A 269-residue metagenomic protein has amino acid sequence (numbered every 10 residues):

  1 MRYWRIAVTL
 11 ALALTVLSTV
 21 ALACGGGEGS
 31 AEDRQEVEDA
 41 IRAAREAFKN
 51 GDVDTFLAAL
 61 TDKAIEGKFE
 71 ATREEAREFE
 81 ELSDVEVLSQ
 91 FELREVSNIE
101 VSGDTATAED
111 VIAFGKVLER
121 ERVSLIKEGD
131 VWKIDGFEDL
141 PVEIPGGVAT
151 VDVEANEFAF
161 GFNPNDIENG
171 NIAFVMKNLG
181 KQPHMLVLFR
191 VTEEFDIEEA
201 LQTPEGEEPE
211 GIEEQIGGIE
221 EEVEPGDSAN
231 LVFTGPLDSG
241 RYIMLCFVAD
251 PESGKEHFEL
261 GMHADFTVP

Functional and structural regions predicted by a protein language model:
M1-A11: Bacterial N-terminal signal peptides that target proteins for export
L10-T19: Bacterial N-terminal signal peptides
S18-E46, N50: Short, low-complexity N-terminal intrinsically disordered segments enriched in polar/charged residues
A31, Q35-I41, D52, L140-V142 (+1 more regions): N-terminal non-catalytic regions of secreted/periplasmic and cell-surface proteins
N50-E74: Short, well-ordered alpha-helical segments enriched in acidic and aromatic residues
A76-R122, D139-P141: Surface-exposed, charged secondary-structure patches
R120-G146: Short beta-strand edge/turn micro-motifs at domain boundaries
E121-G129, V151-A159, I167-N169, L179-L186 (+1 more regions): Extracellular/periplasmic metallocenter environments
